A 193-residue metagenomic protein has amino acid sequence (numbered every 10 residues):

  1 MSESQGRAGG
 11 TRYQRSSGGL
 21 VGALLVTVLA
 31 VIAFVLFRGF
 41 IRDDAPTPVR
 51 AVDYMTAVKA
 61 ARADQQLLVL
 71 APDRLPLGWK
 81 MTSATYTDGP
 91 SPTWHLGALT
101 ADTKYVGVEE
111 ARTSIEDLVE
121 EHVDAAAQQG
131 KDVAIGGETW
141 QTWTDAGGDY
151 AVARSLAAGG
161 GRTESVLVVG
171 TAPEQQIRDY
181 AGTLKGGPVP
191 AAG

Functional and structural regions predicted by a protein language model:
M1-L77: Charge-rich, low-complexity N-terminal segments
V21-F37, L75, L96-A98, V106-V108 (+2 more regions): Generic hydrophobic secondary-structure signal
V35, Q129-G193: A short, solvent-exposed beta-edge/loop patch
F40, A125-A126, L184: Alpha-helix boundary/capping residues
V52-D145: Short, solvent-exposed recognition patches
